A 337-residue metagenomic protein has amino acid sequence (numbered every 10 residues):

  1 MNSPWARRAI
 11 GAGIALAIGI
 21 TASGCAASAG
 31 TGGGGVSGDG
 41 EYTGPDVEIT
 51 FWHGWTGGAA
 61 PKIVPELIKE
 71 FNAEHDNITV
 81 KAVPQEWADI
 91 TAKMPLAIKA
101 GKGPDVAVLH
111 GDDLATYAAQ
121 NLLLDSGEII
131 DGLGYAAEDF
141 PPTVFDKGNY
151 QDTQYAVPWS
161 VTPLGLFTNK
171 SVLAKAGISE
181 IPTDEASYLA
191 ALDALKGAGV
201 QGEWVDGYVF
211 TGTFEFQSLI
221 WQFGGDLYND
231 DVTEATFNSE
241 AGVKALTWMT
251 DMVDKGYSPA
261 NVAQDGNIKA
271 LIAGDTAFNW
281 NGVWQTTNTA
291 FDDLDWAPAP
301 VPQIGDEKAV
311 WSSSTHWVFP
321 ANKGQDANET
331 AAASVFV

Functional and structural regions predicted by a protein language model:
N2-I14, I18-T116, L133-Y135, N261 (+2 more regions): Conserved N-terminal structural module of periplasmic/extracytoplasmic solute-binding proteins
E41-Y42, G127-F140, E203-G207, G225-K244 (+3 more regions): Short, solvent-exposed loop/beta-turn-alpha elements that line the ligand-binding surface or hinge of extracytoplasmic
K69, M252-S258, F291-V337: Extracytoplasmic/periplasmic substrate-recognition and gating elements
P84-K93, D112, T183-A190, P259-I272: Short helix-initiation/N-cap motifs at beta->coil->alpha
D105-V108, A277-G282: Paired acidic/hydrophobic, glycine-rich loop segments that form the ligand-binding mouth/hinge of periplasmic-binding
G111-P163, E215, D295-A299: Hinge/lid segment of periplasmic solute-binding proteins
A115-T116, V283-D295: A ligand-binding cleft/hinge motif common to bilobed small-molecule-binding domains
L192-K196, D231-N261: Glycine-centered hinge/linker elements that transmit conformational signals in sensory and ligand-binding systems
